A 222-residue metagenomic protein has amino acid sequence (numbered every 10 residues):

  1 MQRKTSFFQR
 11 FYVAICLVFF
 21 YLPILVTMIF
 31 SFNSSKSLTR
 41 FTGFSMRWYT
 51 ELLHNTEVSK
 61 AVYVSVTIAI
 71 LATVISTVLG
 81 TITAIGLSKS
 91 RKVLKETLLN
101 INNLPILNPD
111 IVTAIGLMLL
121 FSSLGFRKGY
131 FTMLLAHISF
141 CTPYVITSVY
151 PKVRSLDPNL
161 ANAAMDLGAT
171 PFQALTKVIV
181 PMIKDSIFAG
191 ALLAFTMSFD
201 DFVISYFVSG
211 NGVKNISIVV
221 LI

Functional and structural regions predicted by a protein language model:
M1-S6, I70-N102, L119, L175: Transmembrane-helix boundary motif in ABC transporter permease subunits
R3-S6, K36, W48-V58, F199-I222: Interhelical loop and adjacent transmembrane-helix boundary motif in polytopic membrane transport permeases
K4, T67, R91-L99, L156-A189: Amphipathic cytosolic juxtamembrane alpha-helices at the membrane-cytosol interface of multi-pass membrane transporters
F11, M28, V58-V62, V66 (+6 more regions): Hydrophobic alpha-helical elements at and bordering transmembrane segments of multi-pass membrane proteins
Y12, L17-I24, I146-V149, D157-P158 (+1 more regions): Transmembrane alpha-helices
L22-L25, I29, V78-I82, I115 (+5 more regions): Membrane-embedded alpha-helices of multi-pass transport/permease systems
S37, M46, I111-C141, F172 (+1 more regions): Membrane-interfacial helix termini and adjacent extracytoplasmic/periplasmic loops of multi-pass transporters
S59, Y63, T67-L79, T83 (+5 more regions): Hydrophobic alpha-helical transmembrane segments of multipass integral membrane proteins, especially permease/channel
